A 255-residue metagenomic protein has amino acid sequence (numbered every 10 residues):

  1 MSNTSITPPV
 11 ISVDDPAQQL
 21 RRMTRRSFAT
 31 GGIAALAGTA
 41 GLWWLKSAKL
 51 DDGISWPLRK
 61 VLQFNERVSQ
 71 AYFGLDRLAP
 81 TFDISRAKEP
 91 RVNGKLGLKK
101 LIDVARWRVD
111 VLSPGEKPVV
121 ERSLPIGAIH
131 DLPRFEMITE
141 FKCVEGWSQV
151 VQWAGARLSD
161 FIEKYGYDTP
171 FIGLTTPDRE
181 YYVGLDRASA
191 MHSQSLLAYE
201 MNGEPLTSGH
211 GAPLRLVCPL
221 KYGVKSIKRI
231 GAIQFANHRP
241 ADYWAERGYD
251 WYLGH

Functional and structural regions predicted by a protein language model:
M1-M23: N-terminal secretory signal peptides
P16-Y165, P219, K225-A241, A245-H255: Near-N-terminal "mature-domain entry" segment
D103-A105, D168, M191-S193, S208-H210 (+1 more regions): A short, structural micro-pattern
D168-T176: Surface-exposed patches in mature extracellular/periplasmic domains of secreted proteins
T175-S189: Beta-rich nucleic-acid/ligand-interaction surfaces
R187-Y199: Carboxylate-rich, divalent-cation-coordinating active-site regions
L196-E200, P205-H238: Active-site scaffold segments
